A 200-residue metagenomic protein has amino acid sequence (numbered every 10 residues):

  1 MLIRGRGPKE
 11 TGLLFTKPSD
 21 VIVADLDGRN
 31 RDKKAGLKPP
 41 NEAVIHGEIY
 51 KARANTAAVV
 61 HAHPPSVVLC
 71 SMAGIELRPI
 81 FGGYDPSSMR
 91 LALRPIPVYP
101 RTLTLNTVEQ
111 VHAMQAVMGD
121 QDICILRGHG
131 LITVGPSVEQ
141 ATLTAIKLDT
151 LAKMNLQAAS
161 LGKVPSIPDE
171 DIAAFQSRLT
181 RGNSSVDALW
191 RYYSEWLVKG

Functional and structural regions predicted by a protein language model:
M1-G200: Glycine-rich flexible loops
